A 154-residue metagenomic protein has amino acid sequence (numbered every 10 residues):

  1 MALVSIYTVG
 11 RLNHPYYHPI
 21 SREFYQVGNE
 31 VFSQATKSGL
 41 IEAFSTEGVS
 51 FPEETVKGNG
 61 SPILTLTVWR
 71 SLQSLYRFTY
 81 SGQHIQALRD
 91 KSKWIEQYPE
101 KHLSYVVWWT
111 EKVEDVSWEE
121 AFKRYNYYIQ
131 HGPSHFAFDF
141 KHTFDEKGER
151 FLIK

Functional and structural regions predicted by a protein language model:
M1-P62, H102-K154: Short S/T/G/P-rich N-terminal loop/turn motif that feeds into the first structured element of a domain
N59, L72-L103: An amphipathic, aromatic/His-enriched active-site/gating alpha helix that lines ligand/cofactor pockets
T65: Glycine/Thr-rich phosphate-binding loops that ligate phosphate moieties of nucleotide and other phosphorylated ligands
W69: Exposed, tryptophan/tyrosine-rich binding patches on extracellular proteins that engage cell-surface glycans
